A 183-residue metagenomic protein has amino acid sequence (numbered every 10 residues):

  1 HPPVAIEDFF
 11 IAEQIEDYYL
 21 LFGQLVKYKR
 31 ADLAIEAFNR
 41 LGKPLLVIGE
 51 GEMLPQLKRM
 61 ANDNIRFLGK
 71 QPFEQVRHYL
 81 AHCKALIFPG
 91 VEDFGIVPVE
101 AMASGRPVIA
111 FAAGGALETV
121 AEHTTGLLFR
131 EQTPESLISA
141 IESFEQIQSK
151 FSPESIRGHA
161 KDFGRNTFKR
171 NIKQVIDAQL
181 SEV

Functional and structural regions predicted by a protein language model:
V4-L46: Conserved donor-binding/catalytic core segment of Leloir-type glycosyltransferases
L54-R77: Nucleotide-activated donor-binding/catalytic signature segment of Leloir-type glycosyltransferases, i.e., the conserved
P55, L117-S143, F151: Change "using UDP/GDP/dTDP sugars" to "using nucleotide sugars
H78-C83, I172: Short alpha-helical donor nucleotide-sugar binding micro-motif in glycosyltransferases
A81-D93, R106: Acidic donor-binding loop of glycosyltransferase active sites
I87, P107-A112, V120: Short hydrophobic beta-strand element within catalytic cores of glycosyltransferases and related nucleotide-activated
Q132, S149-A178: A charged, aromatic-enriched C-terminal amphipathic alpha-helix characteristic of glycosyltransferases across folds
